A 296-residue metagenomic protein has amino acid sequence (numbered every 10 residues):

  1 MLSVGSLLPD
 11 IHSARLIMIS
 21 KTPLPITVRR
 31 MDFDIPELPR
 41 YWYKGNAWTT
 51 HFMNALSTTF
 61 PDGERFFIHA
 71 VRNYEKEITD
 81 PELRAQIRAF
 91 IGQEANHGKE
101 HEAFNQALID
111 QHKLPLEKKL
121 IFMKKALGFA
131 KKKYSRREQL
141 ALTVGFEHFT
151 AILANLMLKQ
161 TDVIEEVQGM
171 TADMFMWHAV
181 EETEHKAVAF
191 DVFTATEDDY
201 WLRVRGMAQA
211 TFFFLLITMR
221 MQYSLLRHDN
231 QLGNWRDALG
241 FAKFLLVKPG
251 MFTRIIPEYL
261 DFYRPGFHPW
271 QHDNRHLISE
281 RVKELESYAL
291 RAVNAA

Functional and structural regions predicted by a protein language model:
M1-I17: N-terminal amphipathic/basic-hydrophobic helices that include classical n-h-c signal peptides and signal-anchor
I17-A296: Non-heme di-metal
